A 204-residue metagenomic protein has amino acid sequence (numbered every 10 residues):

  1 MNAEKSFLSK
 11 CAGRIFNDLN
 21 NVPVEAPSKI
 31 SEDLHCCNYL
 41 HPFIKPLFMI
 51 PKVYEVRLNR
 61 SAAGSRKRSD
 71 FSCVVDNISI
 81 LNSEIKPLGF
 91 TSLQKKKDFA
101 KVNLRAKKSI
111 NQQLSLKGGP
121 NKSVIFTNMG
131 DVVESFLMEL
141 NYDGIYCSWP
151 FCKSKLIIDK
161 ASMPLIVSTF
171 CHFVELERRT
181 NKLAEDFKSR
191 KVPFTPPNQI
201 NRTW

Functional and structural regions predicted by a protein language model:
M1-W204: Extended catalytic cores and adjacent scaffolds of nucleotide/polyanion-binding enzymes
